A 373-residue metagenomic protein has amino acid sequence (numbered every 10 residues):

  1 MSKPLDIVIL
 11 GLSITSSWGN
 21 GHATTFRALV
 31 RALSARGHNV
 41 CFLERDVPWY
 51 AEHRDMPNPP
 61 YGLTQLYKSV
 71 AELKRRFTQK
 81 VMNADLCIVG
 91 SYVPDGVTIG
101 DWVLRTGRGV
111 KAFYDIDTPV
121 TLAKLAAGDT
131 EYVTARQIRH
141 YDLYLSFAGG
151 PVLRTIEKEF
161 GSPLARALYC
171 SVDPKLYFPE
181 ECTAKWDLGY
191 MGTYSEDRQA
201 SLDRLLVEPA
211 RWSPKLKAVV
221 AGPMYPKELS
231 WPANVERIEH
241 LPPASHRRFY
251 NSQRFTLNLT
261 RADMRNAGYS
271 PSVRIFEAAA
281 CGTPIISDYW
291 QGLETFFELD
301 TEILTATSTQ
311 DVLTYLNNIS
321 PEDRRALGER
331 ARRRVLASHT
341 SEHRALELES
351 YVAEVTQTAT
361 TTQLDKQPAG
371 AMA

Functional and structural regions predicted by a protein language model:
S2, T360-A373: Short, intrinsically disordered terminal tails adjacent to the first/last structured region
K3-I7: Extreme N-terminal starter segment of soluble prokaryotic enzymes
V8-L12, G19, A23-R31, R36 (+3 more regions): Extended catalytic core of nucleotide-activated donor transferases of GT-like folds
G11-G19, T25-A28, F42-W49, R54-G62 (+4 more regions): Catalytic binding pocket for nucleotide-activated donors in carbohydrate/polymer assembly enzymes
R31, D173-F255, R265: Conserved catalytic-core segment of nucleotide-activated headgroup transferases in glycan assembly
R31-L33, N39, Q79-K80, W102 (+4 more regions): Alpha-helical scaffold elements within enzyme catalytic domains, especially in hydrolases
V40-C41, K111, A165, L216-A218 (+1 more regions): Hydrophobic anchor at the start of a short beta-strand that flanks the dinucleotide cofactor-binding loop
L168-S171: Carbohydrate-associated surface elements
